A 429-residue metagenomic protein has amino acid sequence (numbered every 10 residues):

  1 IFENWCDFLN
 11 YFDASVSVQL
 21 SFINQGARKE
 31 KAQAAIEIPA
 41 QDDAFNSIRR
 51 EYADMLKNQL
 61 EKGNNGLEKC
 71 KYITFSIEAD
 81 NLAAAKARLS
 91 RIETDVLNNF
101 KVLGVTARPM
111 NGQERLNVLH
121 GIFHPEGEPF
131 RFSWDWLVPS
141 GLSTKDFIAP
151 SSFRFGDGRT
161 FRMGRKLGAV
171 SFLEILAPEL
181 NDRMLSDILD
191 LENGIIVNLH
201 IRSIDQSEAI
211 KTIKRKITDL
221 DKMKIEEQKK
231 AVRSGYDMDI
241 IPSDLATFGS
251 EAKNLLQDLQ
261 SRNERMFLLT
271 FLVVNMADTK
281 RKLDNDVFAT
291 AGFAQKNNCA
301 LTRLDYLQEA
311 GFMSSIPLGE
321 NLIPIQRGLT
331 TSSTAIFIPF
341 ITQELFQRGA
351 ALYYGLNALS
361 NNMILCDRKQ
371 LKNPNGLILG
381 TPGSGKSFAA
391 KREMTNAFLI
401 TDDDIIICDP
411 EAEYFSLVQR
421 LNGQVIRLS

Functional and structural regions predicted by a protein language model:
I1-F340: Extended, folded cores of ATP/NTP-driven motor/assembly subunits in large transport and secretion machines
S21-A34, D42, N46, R50 (+2 more regions): Switch/coupling segment of Walker-type NTPase motor domains
I341-L365: N-terminal pre-Walker A segment at the start of P-loop NTPase domains
Q370, P382: The conserved Walker
N373: Short coil/loop residues immediately preceding or within conserved phosphate-binding loops of NTP-utilizing enzyme
I378: Hydrophobic anchor at the beta1->P-loop junction of P-loop NTPases
K386: Conserved lysine of the Walker
A389: Hydrophobic positions on the alpha1 helix immediately C-terminal to the Walker A/P-loop
